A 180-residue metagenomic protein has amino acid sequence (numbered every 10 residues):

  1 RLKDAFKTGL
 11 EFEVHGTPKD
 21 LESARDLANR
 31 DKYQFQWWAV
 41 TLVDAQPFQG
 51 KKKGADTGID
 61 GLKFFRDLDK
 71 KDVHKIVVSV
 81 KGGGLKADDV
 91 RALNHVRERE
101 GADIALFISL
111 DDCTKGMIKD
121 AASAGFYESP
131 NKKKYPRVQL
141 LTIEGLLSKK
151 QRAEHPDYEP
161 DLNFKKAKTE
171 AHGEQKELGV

Functional and structural regions predicted by a protein language model:
R1-V180: Mixed-charge (Asp/Glu-Lys/Arg
